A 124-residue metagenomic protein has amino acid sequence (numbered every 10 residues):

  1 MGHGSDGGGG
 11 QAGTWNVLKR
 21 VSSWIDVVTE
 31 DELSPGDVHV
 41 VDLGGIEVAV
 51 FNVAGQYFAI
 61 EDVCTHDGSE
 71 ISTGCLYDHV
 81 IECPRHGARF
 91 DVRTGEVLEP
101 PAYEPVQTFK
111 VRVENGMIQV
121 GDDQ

Functional and structural regions predicted by a protein language model:
G2-D6, G13-D78, D91-V92, E96 (+1 more regions): N-terminal pre-ligand scaffold of iron-sulfur
C64, C83-H86: Short cysteine clusters
E82, Y103: Short acidic-hydrophobic sequence patches enriched in Asp/Glu that either
P100: Short glycine/proline-centered loop/turn elements that form peptide/ligand docking sites
